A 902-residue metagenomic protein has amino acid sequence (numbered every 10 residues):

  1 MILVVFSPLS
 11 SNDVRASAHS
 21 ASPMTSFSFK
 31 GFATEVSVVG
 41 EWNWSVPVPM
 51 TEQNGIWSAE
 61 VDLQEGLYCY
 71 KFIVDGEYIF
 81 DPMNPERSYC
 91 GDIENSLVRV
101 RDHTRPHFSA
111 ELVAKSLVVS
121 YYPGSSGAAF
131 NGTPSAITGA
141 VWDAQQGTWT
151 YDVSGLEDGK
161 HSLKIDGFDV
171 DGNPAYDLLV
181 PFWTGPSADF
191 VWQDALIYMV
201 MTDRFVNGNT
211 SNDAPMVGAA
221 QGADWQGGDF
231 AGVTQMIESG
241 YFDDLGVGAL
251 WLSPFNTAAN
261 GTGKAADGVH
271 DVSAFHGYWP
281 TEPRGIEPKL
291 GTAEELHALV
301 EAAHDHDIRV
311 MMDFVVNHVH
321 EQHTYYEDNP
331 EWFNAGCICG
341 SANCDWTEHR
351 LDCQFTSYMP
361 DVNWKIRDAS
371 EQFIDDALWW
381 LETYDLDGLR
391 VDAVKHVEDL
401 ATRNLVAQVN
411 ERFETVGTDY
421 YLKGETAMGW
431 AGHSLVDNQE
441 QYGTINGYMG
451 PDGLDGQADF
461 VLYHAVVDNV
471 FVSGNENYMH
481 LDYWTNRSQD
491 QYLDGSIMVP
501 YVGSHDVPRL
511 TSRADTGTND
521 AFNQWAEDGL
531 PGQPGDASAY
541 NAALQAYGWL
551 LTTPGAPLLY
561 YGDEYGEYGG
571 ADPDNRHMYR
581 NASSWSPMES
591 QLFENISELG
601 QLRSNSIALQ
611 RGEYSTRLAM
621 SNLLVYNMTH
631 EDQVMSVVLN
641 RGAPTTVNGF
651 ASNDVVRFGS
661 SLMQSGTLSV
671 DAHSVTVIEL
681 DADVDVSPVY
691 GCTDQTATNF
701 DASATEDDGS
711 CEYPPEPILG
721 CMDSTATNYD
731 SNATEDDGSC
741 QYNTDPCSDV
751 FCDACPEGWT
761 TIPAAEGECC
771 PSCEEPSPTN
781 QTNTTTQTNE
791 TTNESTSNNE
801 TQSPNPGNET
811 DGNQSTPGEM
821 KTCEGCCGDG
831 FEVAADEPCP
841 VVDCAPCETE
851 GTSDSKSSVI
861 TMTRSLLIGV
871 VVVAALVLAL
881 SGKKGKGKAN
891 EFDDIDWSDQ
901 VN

Functional and structural regions predicted by a protein language model:
R15-A18, V684-K856, G869-V872, V901: Primarily marks secretory-pathway-exposed extracellular/lumenal segments that are disulfide- and glycosylation-prone
P23-L67, I73-R101, G132-W149: Aromatic-rich carbohydrate-binding modules that target alpha-glucans
F29-V36, N43-S45, Y121-A128, G642-P644 (+1 more regions): Short proline/glycine-enriched turn/loop motifs at strand-loop junctions of beta-rich domains
C69-Y70, G666-V686: C-terminal beta-strand-rich structural cap/linker in extracellular carbohydrate-active enzymes
G127, V300, I308, D376-L378 (+9 more regions): Active-site-proximal helices and loops of the catalytic beta/alpha 8
V191, A195, F205-Y384, N404-T415 (+3 more regions): Substrate-binding/active-site clefts of carbohydrate-active enzymes
K884-N902: Cytoplasmic C-terminal tails of single-pass
